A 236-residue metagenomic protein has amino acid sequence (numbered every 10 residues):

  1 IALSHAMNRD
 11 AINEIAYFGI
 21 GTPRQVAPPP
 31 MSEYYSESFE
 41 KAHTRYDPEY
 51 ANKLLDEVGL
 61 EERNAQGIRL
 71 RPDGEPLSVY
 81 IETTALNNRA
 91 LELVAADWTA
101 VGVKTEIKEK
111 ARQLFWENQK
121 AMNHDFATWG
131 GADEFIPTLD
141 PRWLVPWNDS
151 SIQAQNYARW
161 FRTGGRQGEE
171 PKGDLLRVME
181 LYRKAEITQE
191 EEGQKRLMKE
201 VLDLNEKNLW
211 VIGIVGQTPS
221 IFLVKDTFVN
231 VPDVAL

Functional and structural regions predicted by a protein language model:
I1-A2, L70-S78, P171-V178: Glycine-rich, flexible loop segments associated with nucleotide phosphate handling
S4-H43, E49-Y50, L86-A95, W116-L236: Detector for C-terminal structural segments
E40-K41, E57-E62, T105-K108, E190-K195: A short linear-motif detector with a strong N-terminal bias
R45-Y80: Immediate post-signal peptide segment of exported/extracytoplasmic ligand-binding proteins
P76-T84, T105-K108: Short, well-ordered beta-strand elements
G102: Short glycine-rich hinge loops at helix-strand junctions in the catalytic core of two-component histidine kinases
K108-E117: Short helix-initiation/N-cap motifs at beta->coil->alpha
